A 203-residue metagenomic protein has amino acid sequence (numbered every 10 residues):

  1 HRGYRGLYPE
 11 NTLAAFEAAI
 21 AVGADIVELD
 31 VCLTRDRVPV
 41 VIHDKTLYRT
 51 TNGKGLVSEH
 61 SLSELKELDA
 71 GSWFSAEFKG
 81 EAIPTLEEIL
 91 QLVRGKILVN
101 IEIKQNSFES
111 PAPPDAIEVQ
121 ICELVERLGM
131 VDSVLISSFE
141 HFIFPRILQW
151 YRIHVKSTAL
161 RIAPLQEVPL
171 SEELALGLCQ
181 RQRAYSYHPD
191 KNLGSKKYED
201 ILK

Functional and structural regions predicted by a protein language model:
H1-K203: Phosphate-group recognition and catalysis centered on beta-loop-alpha active-site segments
